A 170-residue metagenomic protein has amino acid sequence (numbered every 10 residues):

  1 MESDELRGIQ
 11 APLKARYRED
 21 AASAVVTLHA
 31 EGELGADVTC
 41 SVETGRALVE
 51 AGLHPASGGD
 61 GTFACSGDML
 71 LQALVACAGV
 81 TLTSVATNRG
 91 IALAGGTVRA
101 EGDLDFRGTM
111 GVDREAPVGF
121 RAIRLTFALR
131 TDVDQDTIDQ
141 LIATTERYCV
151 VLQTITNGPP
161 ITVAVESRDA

Functional and structural regions predicted by a protein language model:
M1-Q72, S84-A170: Extended beta-strand/beta-hairpin segments
A73-A78: Alpha-helical metal-binding/catalytic segments enriched in His/Glu/Asp
